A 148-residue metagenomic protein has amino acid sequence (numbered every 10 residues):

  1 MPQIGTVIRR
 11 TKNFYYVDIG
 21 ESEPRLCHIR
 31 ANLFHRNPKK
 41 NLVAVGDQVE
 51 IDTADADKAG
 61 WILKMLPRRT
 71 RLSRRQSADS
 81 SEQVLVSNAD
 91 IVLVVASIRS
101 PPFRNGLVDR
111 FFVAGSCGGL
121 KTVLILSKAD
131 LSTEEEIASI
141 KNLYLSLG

Functional and structural regions predicted by a protein language model:
M1-N105: N-terminal accessory targeting/assembly segments
G46, G115, S127: Residue-level signal for inorganic ion chemistry
N88-I91, G118-T122, L147-G148: Short glycine-/polar-rich loops that comprise or flank the Walker A/P-loop and associated switch/sensor motifs
V94, L124-L126: Structural beta-sheet core signal
I98, K128-A129: Conserved Walker B
R104-L107, E136-I137: Residues at alpha-helix caps and immediate loop-helix transition turns in enzyme cores, especially N- and C-cap
G106-G119: Histidine-anchored nucleotide/phosphate-binding helix
K121, D130-G148: Canonical P-loop GTPase G-domain recognition
